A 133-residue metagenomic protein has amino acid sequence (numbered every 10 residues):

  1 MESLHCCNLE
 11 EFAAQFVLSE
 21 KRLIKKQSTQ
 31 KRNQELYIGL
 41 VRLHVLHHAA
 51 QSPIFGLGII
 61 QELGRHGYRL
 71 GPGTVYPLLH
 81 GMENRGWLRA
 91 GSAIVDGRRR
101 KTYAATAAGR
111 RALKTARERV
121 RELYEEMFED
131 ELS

Functional and structural regions predicted by a protein language model:
H5-C6, E10-H47: Short alpha-helical segments that sit at the start of domains
H5-E11, Q15, I24-K25, K114-S133: Amphipathic alpha-helical dimerization/coiled-coil segments that flank or bridge DNA-binding/regulatory modules
N33-T74: N-terminal helix-turn-helix DNA-binding core of bacterial DNA-binding proteins
T74-V75, G109: Helical "lid/switch" subdomain of P-loop NTPase nucleotide-binding domains
V75-P77, G81-M82: Basic amphipathic alpha-helical segments that dock to polyanions
R85-R99, A104: Beta-hairpin "wing" of winged helix-turn-helix
R99-R117: Basic, amphipathic "hinge/linker" alpha-helix immediately C-terminal to the N-terminal HTH DNA-binding motif
